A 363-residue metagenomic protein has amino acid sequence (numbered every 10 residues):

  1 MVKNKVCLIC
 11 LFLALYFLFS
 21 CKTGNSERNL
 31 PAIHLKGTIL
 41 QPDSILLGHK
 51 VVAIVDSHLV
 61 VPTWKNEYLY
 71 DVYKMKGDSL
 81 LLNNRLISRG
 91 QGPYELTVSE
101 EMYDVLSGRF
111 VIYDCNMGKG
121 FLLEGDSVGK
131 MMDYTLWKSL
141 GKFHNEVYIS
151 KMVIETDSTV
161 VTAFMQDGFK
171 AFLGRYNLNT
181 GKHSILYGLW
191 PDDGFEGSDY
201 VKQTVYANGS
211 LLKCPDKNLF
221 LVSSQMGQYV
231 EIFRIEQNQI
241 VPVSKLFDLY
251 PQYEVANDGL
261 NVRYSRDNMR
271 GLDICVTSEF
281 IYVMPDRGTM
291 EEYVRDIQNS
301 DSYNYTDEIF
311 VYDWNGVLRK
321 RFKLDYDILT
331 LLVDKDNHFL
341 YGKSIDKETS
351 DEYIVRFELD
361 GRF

Functional and structural regions predicted by a protein language model:
N25-L47, V317: A short helix->beta-strand "capping" segment at the edge of beta-propeller domains
P31-I39, L81-G90, G129-G141, H183-D192 (+2 more regions): Beta-propeller fold detector
I39-Y70, F280-Y293: Beta-strand-rich domains and repeat architectures in extracellular enzymes and scaffolds, especially beta-propellers
G48-I54, E100-L106, S150-D157, Q203-D216 (+2 more regions): Structural signature of eukaryotic scaffold interfaces centered on beta-propeller domains
K74-M75, A171-L178, I297-V317, I354-G361: Beta-propeller blade signature
L81-V111, C115-N116, W137-H144, D199-Y200 (+1 more regions): Blade-loop segments of beta-propeller domains
N116-G118, G125-D157, A163: Asp-box/WD-like beta-propeller blade repeats and closely related beta-sheet repeat scaffolds
F164-M165, M284-N304, D346-F357: Short, conserved, GDST-rich strand-edge loop motifs in beta-rich repeat architectures
